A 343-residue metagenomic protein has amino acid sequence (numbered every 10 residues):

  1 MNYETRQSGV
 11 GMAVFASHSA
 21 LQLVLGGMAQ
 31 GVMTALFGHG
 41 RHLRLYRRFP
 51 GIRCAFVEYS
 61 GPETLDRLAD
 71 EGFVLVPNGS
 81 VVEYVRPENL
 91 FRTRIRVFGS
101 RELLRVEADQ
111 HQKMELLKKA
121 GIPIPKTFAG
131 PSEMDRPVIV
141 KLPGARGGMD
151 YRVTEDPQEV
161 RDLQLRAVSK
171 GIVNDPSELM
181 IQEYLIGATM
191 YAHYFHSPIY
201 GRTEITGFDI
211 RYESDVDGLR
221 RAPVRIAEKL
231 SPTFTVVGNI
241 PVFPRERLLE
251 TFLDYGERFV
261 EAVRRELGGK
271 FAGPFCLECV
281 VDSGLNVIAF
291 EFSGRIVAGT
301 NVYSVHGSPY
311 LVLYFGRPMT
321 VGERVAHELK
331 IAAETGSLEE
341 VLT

Functional and structural regions predicted by a protein language model:
M1-T5, N286-T343: C-terminal active-site "lid" helix and adjoining low-complexity regulatory extension at the edge of ATP-using catalytic
V10-A16, L75-P77: Short hydrophobic beta-strand segments
G11, M33-A35, E204, N286: Residues at the starts of beta-strands that form the adenosine-phosphate
A13, L103-D209, E246-L253, E257: Active-site nucleotide/adenylate-binding loops and adjacent lid/helix of ATP-dependent enzymes
A13-A35: N-terminal basic/disordered segments at the start of proteins
H39-R146: Conserved N-proximal alpha/beta basic substrate-recognition cap immediately N-terminal to, or forming the N-lobe
Y194-V263, S293-E323: ATP-dependent carboxylate/phosphate-activation module, predominantly the ATP-grasp catalytic core and closely related
V260-Y303: Conserved metal-phosphate-binding beta-hairpin within the catalytic cores of diverse ATP-dependent phosphoryl-transfer
